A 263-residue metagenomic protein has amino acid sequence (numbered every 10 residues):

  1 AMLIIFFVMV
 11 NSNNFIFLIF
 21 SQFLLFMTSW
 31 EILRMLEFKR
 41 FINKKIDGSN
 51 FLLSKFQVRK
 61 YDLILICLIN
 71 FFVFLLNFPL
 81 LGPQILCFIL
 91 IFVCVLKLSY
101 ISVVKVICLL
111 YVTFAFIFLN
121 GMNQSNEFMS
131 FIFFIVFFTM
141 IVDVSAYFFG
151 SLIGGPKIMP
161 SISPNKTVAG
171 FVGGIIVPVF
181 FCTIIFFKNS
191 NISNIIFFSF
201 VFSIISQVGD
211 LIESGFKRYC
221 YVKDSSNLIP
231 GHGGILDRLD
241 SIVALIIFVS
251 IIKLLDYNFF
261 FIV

Functional and structural regions predicted by a protein language model:
A1-N165, F171-F200: Membrane-embedded alpha-helical bundles of polytopic integral membrane proteins
I141-S151, S206-R218: Short helical (or helix-break) motifs at transmembrane helix termini and adjacent helical loops in multi-pass membrane
S145, V172-G173, G209, I235-A244: Membrane-embedded alpha-helical segments of transport systems, primarily multispan ion/solute transporters
P178-V179, S241, L245, L254: Hydrophobic transmembrane alpha-helices of multi-pass small-molecule transporters
F181, I185, F248-K253: Hydrophobic alpha-helical transmembrane segments that constitute the membrane-spanning cores of multi-pass membrane
Y219-I242: Interfacial loop-to-transmembrane junctions
S250-V263: Juxtamembrane boundary at the C-terminal end of a transmembrane helix
